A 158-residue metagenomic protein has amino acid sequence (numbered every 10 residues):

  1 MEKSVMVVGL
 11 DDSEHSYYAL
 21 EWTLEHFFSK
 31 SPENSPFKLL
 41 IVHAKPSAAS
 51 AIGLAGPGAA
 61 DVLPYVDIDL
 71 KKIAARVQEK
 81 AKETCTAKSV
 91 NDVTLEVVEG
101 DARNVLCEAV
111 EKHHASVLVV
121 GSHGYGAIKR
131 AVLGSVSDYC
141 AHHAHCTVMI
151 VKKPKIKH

Functional and structural regions predicted by a protein language model:
M1-E2, E25, P57, I68 (+3 more regions): Structural beta-alpha unit
M1-L63, K71, T84-V93: Small/aliphatic-rich secondary-structure junction motif
V7-L10, L20, V77, L106 (+3 more regions): Residue-level detection of beta-strand scaffold positions
L10-D12, K38-A48, V97-A102, V110 (+2 more regions): Residues that form ligand- and interface-recognition hot spots within folded domains
E14, Y65-K72, R76, D101-N104 (+3 more regions): Residues at secondary-structure transition points
W22, H43, Y65, C107 (+2 more regions): Aromatic side chains
E108-H158: Gly/Ser-rich helix-loop-strand patches that form or flank binding pockets for ribonucleotide-derived cofactors
